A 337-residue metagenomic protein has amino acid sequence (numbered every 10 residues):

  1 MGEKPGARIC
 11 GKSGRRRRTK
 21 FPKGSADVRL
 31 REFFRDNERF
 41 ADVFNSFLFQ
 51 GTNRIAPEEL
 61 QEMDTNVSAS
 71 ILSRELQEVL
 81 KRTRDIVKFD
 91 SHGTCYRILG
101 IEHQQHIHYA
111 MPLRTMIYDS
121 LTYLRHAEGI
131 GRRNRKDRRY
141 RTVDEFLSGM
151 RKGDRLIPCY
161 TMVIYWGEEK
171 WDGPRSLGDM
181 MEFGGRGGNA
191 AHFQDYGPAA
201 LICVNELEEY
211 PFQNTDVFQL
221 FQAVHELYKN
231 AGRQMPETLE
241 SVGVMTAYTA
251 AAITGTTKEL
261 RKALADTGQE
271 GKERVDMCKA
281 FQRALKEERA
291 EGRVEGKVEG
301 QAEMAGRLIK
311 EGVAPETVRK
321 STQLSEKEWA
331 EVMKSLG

Functional and structural regions predicted by a protein language model:
M1-G337: Elongated, amphipathic alpha-helical interaction scaffolds
